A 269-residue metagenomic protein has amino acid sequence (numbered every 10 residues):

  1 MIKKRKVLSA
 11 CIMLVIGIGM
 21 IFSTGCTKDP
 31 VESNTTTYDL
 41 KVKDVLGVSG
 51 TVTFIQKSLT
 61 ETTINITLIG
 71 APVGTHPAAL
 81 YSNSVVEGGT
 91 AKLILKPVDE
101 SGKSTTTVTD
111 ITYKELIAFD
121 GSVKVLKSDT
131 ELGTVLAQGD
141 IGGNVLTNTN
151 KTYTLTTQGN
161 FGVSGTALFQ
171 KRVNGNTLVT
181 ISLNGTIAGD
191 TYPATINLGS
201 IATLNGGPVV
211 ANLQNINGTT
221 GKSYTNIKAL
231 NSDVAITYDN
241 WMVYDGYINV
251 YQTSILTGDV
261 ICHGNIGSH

Functional and structural regions predicted by a protein language model:
I2-I12: Bacterial N-terminal signal peptides that target proteins for export
A10-M20: Hydrophobic helical h-region of N-terminal Sec-dependent signal peptides in bacterial secretory/periplasmic proteins
I21-G25: C-terminal motif of bacterial Sec signal peptides marking the signal peptidase cleavage site
T27-H269: N-terminal leader/targeting pre-sequences
